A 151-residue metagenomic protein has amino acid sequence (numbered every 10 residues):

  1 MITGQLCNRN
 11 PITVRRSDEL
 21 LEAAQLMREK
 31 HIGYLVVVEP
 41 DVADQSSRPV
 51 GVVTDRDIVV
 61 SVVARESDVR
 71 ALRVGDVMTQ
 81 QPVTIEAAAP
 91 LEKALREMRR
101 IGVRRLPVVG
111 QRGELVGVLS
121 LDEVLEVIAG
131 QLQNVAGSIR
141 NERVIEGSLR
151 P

Functional and structural regions predicted by a protein language model:
M1-N10, V50-E86, P90-R99, S120-P151: Tandem CBS (Bateman) regulatory domains
M1-V36, A43, N141, G147: A contiguous, well-structured "functional interface" segment within a domain
V14-I32, V38-E39, I85-G102, V109 (+1 more regions): The conserved cystathionine-beta-synthase
M27-K30, L35-D57, M98, L106-D122: A glycine-centered beta-loop-beta connector
